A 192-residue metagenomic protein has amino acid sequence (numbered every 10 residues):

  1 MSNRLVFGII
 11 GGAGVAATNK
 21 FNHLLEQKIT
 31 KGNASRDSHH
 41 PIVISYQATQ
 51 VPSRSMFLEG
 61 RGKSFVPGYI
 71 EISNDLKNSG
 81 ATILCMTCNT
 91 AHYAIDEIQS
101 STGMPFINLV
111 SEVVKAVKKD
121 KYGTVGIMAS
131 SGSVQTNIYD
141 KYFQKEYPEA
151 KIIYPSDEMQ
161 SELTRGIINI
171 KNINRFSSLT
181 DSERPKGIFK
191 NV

Functional and structural regions predicted by a protein language model:
M1-V192: Non-catalytic structural scaffold of enzyme domains
